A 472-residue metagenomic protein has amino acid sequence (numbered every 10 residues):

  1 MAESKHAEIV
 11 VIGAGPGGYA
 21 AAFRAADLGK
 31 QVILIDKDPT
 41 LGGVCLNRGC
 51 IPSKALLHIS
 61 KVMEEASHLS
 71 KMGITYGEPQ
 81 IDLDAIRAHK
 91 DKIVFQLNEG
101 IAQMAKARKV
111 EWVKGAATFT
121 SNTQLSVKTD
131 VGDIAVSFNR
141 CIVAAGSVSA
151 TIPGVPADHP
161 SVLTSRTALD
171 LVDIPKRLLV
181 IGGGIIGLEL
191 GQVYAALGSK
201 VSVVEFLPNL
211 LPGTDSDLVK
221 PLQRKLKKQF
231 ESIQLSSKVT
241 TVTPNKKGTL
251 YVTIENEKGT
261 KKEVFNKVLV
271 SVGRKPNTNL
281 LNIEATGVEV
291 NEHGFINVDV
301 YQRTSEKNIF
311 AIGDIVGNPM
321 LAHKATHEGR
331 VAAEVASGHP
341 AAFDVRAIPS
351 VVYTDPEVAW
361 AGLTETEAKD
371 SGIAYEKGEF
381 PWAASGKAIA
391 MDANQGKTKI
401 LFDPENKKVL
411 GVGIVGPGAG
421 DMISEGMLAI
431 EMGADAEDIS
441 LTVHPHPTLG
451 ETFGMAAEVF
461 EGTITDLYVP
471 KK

Functional and structural regions predicted by a protein language model:
A2-A7, F23-I174, L207-L211, D217-K220 (+5 more regions): Glycine-rich flavin
E3-G15, I174-G184: Beta1/beta-strand and adjacent pyrophosphate-binding region of the FAD-binding site in flavoprotein oxidoreductases
V10-I12, A117, V136-G146, V180-I181 (+2 more regions): Short hydrophobic core segments
I12-G17, A21, A26-D38, V44 (+5 more regions): Flexible, glycine-rich terminal cap/loop adjacent to redox cofactors in electron-transfer oxidoreductases
G17-A21, V44, V162, G187-L190 (+3 more regions): Short glycine/serine/threonine-rich phosphate/pyrophosphate-binding segments that cradle anionic phosphate groups
C50, A145-K200, V204, Q229-I233 (+3 more regions): Glycine-rich dinucleotide-binding loop and its adjacent helix/turn
E111-K114, T118-T129, V136, G198-V300 (+4 more regions): A Rossmann-like FAD-binding core segment of flavoenzymes
D158-P175, K262-A336, A429: FAD-site-proximal beta/loop scaffold in flavoenzymes
